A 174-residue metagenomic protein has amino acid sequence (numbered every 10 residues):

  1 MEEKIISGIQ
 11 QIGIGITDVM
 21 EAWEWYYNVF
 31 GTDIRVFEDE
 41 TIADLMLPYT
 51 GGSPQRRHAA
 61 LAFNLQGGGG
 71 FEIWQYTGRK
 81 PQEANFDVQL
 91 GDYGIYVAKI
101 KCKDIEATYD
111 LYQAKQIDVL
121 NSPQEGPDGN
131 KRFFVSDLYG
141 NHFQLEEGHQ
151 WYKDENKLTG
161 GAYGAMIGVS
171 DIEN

Functional and structural regions predicted by a protein language model:
M1-G8: Extreme N-terminus of proteins, especially the signal/transit-peptide cleavage junction and the first residues
K4, I14-G68, A107, A114 (+2 more regions): Core segments of cupin and vicinal oxygen chelate
I9-G13, G68-I73, I95, Y112 (+2 more regions): Short, structured motif recognition centered on aromatic/hydrophobic residues
I12, W25-Y27, W74-Y76, K99 (+4 more regions): A structural feature that tracks compact, well-ordered secondary-structure segments with a strong bias toward
I34-R35, G69, K80-Q82, F143-L145: Short loop/beta submotifs within extracellular cysteine-rich repeat domains
E38-R57, G78-V97, K101, E106 (+2 more regions): A cross-kingdom feature marking solvent-exposed beta-strand/loop segments within repeated, beta-rich binding/scaffold
L61, W74-R79: Short beta-strand-to-loop junctions in surface cap/lid or active-site-entrance loops
S136-N174: Surface-exposed beta-loop interaction hotspot
